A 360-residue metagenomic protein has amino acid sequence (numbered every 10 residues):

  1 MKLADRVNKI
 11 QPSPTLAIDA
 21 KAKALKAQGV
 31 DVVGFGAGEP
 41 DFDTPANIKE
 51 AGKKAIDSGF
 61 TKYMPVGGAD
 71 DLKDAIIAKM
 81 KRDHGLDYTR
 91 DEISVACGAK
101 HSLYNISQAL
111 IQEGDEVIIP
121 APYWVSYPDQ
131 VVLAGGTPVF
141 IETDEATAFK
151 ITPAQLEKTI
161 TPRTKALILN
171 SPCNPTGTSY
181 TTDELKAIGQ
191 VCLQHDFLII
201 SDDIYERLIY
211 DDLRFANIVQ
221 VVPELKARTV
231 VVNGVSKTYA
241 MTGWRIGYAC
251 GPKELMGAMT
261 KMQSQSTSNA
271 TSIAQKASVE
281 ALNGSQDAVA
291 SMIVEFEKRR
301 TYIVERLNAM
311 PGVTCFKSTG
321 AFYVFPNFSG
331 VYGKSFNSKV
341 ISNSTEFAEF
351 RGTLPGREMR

Functional and structural regions predicted by a protein language model:
L3, V7, Q11-S13, I18 (+3 more regions): PLP-dependent class I/II
I18, F35, A51, D57-Y63 (+1 more regions): Glycine-rich loop-to-alpha-helix module at the N-terminal edge of alpha/beta enzyme cores
K23, I77, K81, S107-Q108: Generic structural signal for well-ordered alpha-helical scaffold segments
A37-P40, V66: Acidic/polar N-terminal loop/beta-strand segments that form early-domain functional surfaces
Y63-A96: Conserved N-terminal alpha-helix of the aminotransferase class I/II PLP-enzyme fold
